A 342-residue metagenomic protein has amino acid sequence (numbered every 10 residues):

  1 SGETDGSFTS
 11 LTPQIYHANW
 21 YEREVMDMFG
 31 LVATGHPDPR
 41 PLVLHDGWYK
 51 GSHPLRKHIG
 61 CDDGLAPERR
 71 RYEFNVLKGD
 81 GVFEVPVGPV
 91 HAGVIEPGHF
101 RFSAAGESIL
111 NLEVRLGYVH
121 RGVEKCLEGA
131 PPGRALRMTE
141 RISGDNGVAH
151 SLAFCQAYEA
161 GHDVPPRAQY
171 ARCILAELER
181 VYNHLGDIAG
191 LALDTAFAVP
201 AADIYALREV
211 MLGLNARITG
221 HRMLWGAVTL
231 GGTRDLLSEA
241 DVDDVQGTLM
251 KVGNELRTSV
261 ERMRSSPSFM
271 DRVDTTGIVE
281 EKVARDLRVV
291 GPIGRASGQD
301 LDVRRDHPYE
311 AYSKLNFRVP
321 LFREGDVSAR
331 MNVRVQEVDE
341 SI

Functional and structural regions predicted by a protein language model:
S1-Y16: Active-site-adjacent structural patch at catalytic or cofactor/ligand-binding sites
H17-P97, R101-I342: Active-site bordering "gate/hinge" segments that shape substrate access to catalytic or cofactor-binding pockets
